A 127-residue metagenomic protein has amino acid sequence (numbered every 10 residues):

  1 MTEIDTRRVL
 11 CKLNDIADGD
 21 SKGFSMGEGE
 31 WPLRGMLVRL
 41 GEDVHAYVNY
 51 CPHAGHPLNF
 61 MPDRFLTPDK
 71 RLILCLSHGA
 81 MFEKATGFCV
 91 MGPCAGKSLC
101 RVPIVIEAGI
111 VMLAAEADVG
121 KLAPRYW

Functional and structural regions predicted by a protein language model:
M1-P68, K84, C100-W127: N-terminal pre-ligand scaffold of iron-sulfur
G29, L72-I73, G96: Short loop/turn motifs at secondary-structure junctions and domain boundaries
M61-M91: Mid-chain, well-packed structural core segment of small domains
M91-A95, V102: Short proline/glycine-enriched turn/loop segments at secondary-structure junctions
